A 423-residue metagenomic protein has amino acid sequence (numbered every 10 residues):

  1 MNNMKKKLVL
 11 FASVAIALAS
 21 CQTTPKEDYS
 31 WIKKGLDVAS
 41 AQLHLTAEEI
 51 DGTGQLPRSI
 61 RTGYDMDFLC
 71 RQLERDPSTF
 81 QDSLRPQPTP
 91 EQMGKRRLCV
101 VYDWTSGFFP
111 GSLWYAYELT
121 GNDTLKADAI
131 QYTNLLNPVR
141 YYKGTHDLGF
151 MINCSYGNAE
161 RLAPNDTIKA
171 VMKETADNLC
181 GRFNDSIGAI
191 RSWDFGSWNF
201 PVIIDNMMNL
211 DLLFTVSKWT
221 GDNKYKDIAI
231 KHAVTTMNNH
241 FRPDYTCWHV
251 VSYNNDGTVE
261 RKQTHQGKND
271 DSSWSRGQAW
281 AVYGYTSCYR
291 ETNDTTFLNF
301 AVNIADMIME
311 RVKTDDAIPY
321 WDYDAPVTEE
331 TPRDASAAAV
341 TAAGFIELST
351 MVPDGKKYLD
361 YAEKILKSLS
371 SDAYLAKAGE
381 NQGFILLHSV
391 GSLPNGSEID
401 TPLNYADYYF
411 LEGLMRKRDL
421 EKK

Functional and structural regions predicted by a protein language model:
M1-E27: Bacterial Sec-dependent N-terminal signal peptides
T24-K423: Glycan-recognition and catalytic cores of secretory/periplasmic carbohydrate-active enzymes
